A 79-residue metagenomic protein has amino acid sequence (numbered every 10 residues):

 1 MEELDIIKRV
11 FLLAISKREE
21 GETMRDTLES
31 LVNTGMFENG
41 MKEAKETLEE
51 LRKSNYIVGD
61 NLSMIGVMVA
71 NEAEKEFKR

Functional and structural regions predicted by a protein language model:
M1-G21: Short alpha-helical segments that sit at the start of domains
D5-R9, K45, M64-V67: Non-catalytic, well-ordered alpha-helical scaffold segments
I6, T27-S30, T47-E50, E72: Charge-rich, solvent-exposed alpha-helical interaction surfaces
K17-R18, T34, S54, E76: Surface-exposed polar/charged interaction patches
E20-T34: Short acidic, hydrophobic short linear motifs in intrinsically disordered regions
M36-K53: Short amphipathic alpha-helical interaction segments
D60-K78: Accessory beta->alpha helical hairpin/"wing" motif in late/C-terminal subdomains of nucleic-acid enzymes
